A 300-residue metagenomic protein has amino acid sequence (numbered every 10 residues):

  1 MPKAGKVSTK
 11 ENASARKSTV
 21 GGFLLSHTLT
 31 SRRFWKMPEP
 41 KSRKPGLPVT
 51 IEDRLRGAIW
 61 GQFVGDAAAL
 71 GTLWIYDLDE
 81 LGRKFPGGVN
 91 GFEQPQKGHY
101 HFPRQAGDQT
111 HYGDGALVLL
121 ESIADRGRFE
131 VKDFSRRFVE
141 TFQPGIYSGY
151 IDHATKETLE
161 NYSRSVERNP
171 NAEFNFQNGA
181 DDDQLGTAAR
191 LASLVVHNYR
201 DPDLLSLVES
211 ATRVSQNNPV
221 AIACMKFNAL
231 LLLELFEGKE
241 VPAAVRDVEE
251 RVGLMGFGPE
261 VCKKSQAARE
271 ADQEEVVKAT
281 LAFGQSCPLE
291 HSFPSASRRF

Functional and structural regions predicted by a protein language model:
P2-F300: Structured, active/binding-site neighborhoods that engage oxygen-rich ligands
